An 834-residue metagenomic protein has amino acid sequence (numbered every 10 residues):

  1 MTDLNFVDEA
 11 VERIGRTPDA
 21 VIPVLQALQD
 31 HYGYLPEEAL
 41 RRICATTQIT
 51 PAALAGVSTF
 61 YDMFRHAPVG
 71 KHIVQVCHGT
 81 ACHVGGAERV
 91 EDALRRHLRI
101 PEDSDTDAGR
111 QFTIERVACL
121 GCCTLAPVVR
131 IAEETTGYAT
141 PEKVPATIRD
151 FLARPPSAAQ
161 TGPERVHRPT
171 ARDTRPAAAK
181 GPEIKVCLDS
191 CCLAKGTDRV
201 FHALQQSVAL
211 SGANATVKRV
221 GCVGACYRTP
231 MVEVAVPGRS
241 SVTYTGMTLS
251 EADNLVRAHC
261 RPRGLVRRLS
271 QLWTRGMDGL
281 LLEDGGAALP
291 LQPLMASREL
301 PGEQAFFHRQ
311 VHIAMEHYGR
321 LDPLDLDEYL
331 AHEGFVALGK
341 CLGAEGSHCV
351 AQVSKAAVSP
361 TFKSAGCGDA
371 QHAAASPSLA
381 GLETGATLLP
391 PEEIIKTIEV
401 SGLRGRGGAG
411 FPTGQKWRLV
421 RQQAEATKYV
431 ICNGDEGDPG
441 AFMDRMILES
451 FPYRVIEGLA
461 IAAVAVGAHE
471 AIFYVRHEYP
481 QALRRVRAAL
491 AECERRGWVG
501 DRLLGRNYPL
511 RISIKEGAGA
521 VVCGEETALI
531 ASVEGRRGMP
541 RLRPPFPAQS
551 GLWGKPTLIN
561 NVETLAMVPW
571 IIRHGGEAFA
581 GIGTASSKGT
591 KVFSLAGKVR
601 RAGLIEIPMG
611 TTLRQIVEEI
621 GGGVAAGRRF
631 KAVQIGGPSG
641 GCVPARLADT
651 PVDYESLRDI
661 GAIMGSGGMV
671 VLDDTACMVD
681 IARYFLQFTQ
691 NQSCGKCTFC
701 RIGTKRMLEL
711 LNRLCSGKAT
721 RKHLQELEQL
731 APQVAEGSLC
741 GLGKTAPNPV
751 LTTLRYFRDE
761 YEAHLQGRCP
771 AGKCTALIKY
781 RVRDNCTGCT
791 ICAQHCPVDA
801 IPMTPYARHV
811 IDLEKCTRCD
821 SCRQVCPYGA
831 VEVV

Functional and structural regions predicted by a protein language model:
M1-V350, C367, L388-N785, I791 (+5 more regions): Feature of Fe-S/electron-transfer and energy-metabolism proteins that preferentially highlights extended coupling
A344-L389: Intrinsic disorder/low-complexity segments
G788-H795, R818-V825: C-type cytochrome heme c attachment motif
